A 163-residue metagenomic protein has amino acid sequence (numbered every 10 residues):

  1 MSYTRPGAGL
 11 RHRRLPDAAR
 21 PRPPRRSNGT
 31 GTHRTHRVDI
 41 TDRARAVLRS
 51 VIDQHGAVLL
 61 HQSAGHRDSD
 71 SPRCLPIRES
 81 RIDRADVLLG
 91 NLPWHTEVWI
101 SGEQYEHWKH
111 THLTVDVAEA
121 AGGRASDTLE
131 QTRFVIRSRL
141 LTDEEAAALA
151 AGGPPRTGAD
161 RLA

Functional and structural regions predicted by a protein language model:
S2-A163: Domain-level signature for proteins that mediate thiol-based redox and metal-cofactor handling
